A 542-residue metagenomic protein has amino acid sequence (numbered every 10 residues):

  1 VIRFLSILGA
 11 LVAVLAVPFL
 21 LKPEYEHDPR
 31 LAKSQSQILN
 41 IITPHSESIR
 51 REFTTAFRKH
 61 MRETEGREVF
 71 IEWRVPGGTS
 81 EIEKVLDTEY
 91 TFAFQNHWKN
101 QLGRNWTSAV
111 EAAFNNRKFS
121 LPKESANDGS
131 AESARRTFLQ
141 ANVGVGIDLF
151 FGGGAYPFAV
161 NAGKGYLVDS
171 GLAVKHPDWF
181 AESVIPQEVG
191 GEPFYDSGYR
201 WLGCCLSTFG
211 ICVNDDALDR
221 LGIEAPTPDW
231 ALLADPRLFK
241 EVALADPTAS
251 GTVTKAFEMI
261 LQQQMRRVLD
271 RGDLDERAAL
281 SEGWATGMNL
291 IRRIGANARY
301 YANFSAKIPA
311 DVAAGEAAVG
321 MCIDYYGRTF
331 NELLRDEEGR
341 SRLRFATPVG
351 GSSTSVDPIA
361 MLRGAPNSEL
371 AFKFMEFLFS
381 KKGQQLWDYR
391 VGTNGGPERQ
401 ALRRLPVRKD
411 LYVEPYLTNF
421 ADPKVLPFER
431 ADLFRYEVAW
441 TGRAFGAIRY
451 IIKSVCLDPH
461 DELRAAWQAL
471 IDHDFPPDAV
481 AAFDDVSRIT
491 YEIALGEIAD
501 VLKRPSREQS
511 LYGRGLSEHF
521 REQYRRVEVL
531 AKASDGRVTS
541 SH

Functional and structural regions predicted by a protein language model:
F4, P18-A159, P309: Early extracytoplasmic/lumenal segment of secretory-pathway proteins
N40, A231-T252, I260-R267, E276-A279: Short loop->beta-strand "edge-of-pocket" segments that line small-molecule binding or catalytic clefts across diverse
P122-F151, G163, L167-C212, A231 (+1 more regions): A structural signal for short loop-to-beta-strand junctions that line the ligand-binding cleft of periplasmic/secreted
S130, M259, Q263-G339, Q385-L386: Ligand-binding pocket segment of bilobal, Venus flytrap-like solute-binding proteins
W179, V184-Q187, S207, M288-I294 (+2 more regions): Periplasmic-binding protein-like
C212-A217, T354-E369, L386-W387: A bilobed periplasmic-binding-protein/Venus flytrap-type ligand-binding module shared by bacterial periplasmic
L244-A245, F377-L402: Periplasmic-binding protein-like
L426-H542: Conserved C-terminal helix/tail region of periplasmic/extracytoplasmic solute-binding proteins
